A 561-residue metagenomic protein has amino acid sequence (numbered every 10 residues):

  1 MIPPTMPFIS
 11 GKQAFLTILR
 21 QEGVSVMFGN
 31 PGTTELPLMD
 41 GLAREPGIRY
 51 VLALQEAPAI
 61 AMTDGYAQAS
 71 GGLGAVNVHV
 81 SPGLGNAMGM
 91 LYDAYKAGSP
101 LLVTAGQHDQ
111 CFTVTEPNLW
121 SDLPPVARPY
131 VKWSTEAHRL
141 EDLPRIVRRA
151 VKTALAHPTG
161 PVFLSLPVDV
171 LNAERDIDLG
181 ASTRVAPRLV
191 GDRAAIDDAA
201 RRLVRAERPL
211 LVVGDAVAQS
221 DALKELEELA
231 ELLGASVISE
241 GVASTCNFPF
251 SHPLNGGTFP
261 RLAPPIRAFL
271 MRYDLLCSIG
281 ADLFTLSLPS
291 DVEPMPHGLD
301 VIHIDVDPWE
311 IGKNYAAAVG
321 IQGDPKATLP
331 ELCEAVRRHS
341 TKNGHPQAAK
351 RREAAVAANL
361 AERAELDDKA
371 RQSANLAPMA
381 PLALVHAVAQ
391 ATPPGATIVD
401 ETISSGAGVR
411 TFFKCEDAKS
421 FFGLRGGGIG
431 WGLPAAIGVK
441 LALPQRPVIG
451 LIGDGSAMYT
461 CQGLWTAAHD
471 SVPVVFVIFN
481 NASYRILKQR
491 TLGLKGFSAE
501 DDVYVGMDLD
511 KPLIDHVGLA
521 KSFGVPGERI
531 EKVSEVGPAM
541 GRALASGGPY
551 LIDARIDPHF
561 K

Functional and structural regions predicted by a protein language model:
I2-P7, G11, E141, L179 (+6 more regions): Phosphate/pyrophosphate-binding active-site segments
K12-F15, R20-V24, N30-T33, L38-E45 (+2 more regions): Active-site diphosphate/adenylate-binding microenvironment
Q13-V24, G65-G71, Y95, T153-P158 (+6 more regions): Glycine-rich phosphate/diphosphate-binding loops that line cofactor/substrate pockets in enzymes
S25-G29, R49-V51, A69-H108, V212-D215 (+3 more regions): A short, small-residue-rich loop immediately preceding and capping a beta-strand
Q68, D215-I302, F412-R446, T460-Q462 (+3 more regions): Glycine-rich, anion-gripping cofactor-binding loops and their flanking helix/strand elements in enzyme active sites
T104, V114-L119, R261, R267-R272 (+4 more regions): Thiamine diphosphate
A105-R145, A243-V356: Glycine-rich, acidic loop regions that bind phosphate or pyrophosphate groups
R149, T153-R205, R371: Conformationally flexible catalytic loops at phosphate/diphosphate-handling active centers
